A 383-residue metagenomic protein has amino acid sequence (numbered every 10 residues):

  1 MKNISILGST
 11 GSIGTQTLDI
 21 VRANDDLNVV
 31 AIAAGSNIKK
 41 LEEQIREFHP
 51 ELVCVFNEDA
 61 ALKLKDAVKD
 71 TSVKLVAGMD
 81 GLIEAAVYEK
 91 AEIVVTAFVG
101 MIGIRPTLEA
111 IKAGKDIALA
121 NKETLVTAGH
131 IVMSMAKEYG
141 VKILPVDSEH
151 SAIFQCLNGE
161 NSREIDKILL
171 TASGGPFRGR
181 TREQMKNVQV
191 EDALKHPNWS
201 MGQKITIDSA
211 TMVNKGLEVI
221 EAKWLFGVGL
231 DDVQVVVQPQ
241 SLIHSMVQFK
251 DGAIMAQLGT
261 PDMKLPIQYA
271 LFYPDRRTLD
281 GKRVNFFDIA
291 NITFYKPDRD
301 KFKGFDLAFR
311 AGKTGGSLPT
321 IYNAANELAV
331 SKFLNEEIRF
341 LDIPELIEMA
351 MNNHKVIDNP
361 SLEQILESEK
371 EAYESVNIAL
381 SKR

Functional and structural regions predicted by a protein language model:
M1-R383: Catalytic, metal-anchored helix/loop core of enzyme active sites in primary metabolism
